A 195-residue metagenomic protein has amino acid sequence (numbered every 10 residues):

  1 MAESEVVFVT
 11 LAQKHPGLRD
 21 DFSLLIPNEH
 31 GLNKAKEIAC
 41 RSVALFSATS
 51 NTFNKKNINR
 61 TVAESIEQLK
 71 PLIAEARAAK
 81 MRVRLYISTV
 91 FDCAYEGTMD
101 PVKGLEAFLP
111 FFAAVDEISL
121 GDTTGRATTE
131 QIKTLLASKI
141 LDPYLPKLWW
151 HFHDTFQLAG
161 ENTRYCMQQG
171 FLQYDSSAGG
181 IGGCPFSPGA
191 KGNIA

Functional and structural regions predicted by a protein language model:
M1-A195: Catalytic cores and adjacent flexible loops of soluble metabolic enzymes that perform enolate/carbanion chemistry on
